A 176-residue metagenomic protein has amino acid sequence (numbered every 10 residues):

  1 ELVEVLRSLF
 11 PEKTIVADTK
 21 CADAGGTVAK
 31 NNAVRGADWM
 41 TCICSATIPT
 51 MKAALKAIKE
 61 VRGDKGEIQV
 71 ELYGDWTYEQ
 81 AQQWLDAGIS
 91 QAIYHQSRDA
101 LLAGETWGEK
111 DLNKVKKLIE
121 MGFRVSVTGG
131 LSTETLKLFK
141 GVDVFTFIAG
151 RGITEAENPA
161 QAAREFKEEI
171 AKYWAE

Functional and structural regions predicted by a protein language model:
E1-G26, V34, E155, A160-E168: Conserved N-terminal beta1-alpha1 strand-loop-helix module at the mouth
E1-L2, Q96-G104, R151-T154: Glycine-rich, proline-tolerant flexible connector loops at the mouths of alpha/beta enzymes
L9, K13, V61, A87 (+4 more regions): Change "in soluble alpha/beta enzymes" to "in soluble alpha/beta proteins
K13, E109-G141, T146-I153: A C-terminal functional module that forms or caps the active site or interfaces directly with catalytic machinery
V16-T19, V70-L72, S126-T128: Short beta-strand elements of ligand-binding domains
D18, M40, A92, F139 (+2 more regions): Conserved, mostly hydrophobic/aromatic
A24-G122: Conserved anion-binding
A54, G108, K140-V142, R151-E176: C-terminal helical cap(s) of enzyme catalytic domains, especially alpha/beta-barrels
